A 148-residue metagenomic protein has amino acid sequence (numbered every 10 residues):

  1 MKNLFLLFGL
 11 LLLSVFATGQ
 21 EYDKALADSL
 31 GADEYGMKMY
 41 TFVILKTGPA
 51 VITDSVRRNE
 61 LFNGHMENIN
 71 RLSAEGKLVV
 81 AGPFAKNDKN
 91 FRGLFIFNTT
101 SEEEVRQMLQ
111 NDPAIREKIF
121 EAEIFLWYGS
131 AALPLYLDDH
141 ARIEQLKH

Functional and structural regions predicted by a protein language model:
M1-Y22: Bacterial Sec-dependent N-terminal signal peptides
Q20-H148: Conserved, structured core segments of small domains
